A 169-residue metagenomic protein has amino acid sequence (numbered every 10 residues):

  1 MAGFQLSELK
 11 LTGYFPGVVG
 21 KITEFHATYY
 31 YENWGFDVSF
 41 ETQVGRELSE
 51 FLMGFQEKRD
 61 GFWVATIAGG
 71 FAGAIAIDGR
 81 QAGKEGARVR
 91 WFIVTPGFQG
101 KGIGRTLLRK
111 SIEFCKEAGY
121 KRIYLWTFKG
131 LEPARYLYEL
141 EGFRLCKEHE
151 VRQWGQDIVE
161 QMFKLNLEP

Functional and structural regions predicted by a protein language model:
G3, S7-K10, K121-P169: C-terminal "cap" of GNAT-fold acetyltransferases
L9-G97, R105-K110, F114, A118 (+2 more regions): Acetyl-CoA-dependent GNAT
K84, G102, P133: Residues that form or flank phosphate/diphosphate-binding pockets in enzymes that use nucleotide phosphates
T95-K101, K129-G130: Active-site acidic-Proline motif in GNAT/NAT acetyltransferases
